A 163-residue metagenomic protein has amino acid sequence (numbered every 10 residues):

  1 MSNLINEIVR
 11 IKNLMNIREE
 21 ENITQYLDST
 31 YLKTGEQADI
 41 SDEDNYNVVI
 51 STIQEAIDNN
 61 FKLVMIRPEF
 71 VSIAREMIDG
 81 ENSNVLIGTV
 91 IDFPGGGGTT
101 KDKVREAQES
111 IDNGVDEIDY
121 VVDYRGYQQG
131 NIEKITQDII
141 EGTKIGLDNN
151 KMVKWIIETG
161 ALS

Functional and structural regions predicted by a protein language model:
M1-E19, D28: Intrinsically disordered, compositionally biased, charge-dense segments
E20-F93, T100: Conserved N-terminal beta1-alpha1 strand-loop-helix module at the mouth
Y31, T89-I91, T100, N113-Y127: Glycine-rich phosphate-binding active-site loops on the catalytic face of alpha/beta enzymes
V49, K62, P94-E109, Q129-D138: Glycine-rich anion/phosphate-binding loops
N59, N113, I145-D148: Structural motif
K62-M65, E117-D119, K154: Conserved beta-strand positions in the central sheet of alpha/beta enzyme cores
P68-F93, I132-K154, A161-S163: Alpha-helix-loop-beta-strand connector modules within alpha/beta enzyme cores
